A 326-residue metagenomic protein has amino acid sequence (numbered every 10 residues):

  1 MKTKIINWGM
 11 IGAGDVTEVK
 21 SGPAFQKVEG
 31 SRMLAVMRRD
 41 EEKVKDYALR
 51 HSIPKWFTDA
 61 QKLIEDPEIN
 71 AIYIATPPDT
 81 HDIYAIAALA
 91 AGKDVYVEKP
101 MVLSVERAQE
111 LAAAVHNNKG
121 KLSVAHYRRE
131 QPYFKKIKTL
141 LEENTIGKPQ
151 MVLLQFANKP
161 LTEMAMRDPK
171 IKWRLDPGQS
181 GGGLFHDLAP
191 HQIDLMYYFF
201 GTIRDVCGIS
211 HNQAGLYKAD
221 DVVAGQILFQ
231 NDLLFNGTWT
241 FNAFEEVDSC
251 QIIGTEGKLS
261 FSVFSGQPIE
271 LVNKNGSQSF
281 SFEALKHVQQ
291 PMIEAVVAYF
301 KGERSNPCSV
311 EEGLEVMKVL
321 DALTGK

Functional and structural regions predicted by a protein language model:
M1-H51: N-terminal Rossmann-like dinucleotide-binding module
M1-I5, S31, A71-Y73, Q109 (+4 more regions): C-terminal helix-rich "cap/oligomerization" subdomain common to oxidoreductases
D46-I53, L111-V115: Short, conserved SAM-binding/catalytic segment of Class I S-adenosyl-L-methionine-dependent methyltransferases
I53-A60: Conserved SAM-binding strand-loop segment of SAM-dependent methyltransferases
A71-P78, D82-R129, N144: Beta-strand-loop-alpha-helix segment that lines the small-molecule cofactor/substrate pocket of alpha/beta enzymes
Y127, S249-D321: C-terminal glycine/acidic-rich active-site capping loop/insertion
R128-I209, Q213-G215: Predominantly a Rossmann-like dinucleotide-binding segment in NAD(P)-dependent oxidoreductases
D187, I193-G266, I293-R304: Contiguous beta-strand/loop segments that form the cofactor/metal-binding neighborhood of enzyme cores
